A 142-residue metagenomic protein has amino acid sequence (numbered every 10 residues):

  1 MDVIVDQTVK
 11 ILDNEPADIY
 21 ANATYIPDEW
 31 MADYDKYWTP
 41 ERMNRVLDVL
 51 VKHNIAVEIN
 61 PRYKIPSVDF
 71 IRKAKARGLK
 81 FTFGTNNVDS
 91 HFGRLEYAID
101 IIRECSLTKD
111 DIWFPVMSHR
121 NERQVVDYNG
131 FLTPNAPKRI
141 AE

Functional and structural regions predicted by a protein language model:
M1-K52, L107, F131-E142: Extended substrate/RNA-proximal surfaces in nucleic-acid metabolism proteins
D18-I19, N54-E58, K80-T82, D111: Structural preference for beta-strand elements that scaffold enzyme active sites
T24-I26, N60-K64, N86-S90, M117: Active-site beta-loop-alpha junctions enriched in small/polar residues
M31-Y37, P66-R77: Distinct, well-ordered alpha-helical segments
R45-V46, D69-K73, Y97-I101: A short acidic, amphipathic alpha-helical/loop segment
V51, K75, R103: Anion (oxyanion) recognition and catalysis
L79-L95, F114: Short acidic/histidine-rich active-site segments
L95-E142: Mid-to-C-terminal alpha-helical segments outside catalytic/metal-binding sites
